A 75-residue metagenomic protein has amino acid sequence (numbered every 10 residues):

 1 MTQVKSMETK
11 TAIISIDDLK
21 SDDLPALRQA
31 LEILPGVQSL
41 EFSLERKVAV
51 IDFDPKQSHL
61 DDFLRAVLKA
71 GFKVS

Functional and structural regions predicted by a protein language model:
M1-S6, S21: Secretory/periplasmic and organellar redox-cofactor proteins
E8-A12: Short structural boundary motif marking the start of a folded domain
I14-D23: Short, surface-exposed ligand-recognition loops at beta-strand->loop->(often short) alpha-helix junctions that present
L27-L31, D62-K69: Short amphipathic alpha-helices in soluble, non-transmembrane regions that often serve as interface/regulatory elements
L31-S43: Short acidic amphipathic segments
K47-D52: A generic structural motif
D54-S58: Helix N-cap motif at beta-to-alpha junctions
A70-S75: Conserved short beta-strand edge segments in small beta-sheet-based binding/regulatory domains
